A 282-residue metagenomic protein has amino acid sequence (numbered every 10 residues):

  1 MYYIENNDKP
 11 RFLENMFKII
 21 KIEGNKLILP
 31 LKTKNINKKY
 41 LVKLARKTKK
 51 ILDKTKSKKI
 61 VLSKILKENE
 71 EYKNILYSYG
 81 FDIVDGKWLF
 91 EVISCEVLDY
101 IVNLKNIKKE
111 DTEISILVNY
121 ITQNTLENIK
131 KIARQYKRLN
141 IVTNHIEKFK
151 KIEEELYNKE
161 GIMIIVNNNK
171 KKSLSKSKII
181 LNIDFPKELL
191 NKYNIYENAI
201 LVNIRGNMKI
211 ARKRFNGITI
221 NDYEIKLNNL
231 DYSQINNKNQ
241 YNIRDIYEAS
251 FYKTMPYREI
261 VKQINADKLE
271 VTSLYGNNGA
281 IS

Functional and structural regions predicted by a protein language model:
I4-N7, L31-K32, L62-L66, L117-Y120 (+3 more regions): Structural motif
E5-N74, N277-S282: Metallocofactor- and cofactor-centric catalytic cores in central/energy metabolism, strongly enriched
N37-I51, C95-L98, T125-I129, A133: Well-ordered, non-membrane alpha-helical segments in soluble/globular domains
L66-K73, T125, I146-E153, E188-L190 (+1 more regions): Short, charged/polar "capping" segments at the starts of alpha-helices and the immediately preceding loops
I83-D99: A glycine-rich, Thr/Ser-enriched phosphate-binding loop motif common to dinucleotide/cofactor-binding enzymes
L104-K171: Glycine-rich phosphate/diphosphate-binding loop of Rossmann-like nucleotide-binding domains
M163-N228: Rossmann-like adenosine-cofactor binding region
I200-S282: Adenosine-phosphate binding glycine-rich loop
